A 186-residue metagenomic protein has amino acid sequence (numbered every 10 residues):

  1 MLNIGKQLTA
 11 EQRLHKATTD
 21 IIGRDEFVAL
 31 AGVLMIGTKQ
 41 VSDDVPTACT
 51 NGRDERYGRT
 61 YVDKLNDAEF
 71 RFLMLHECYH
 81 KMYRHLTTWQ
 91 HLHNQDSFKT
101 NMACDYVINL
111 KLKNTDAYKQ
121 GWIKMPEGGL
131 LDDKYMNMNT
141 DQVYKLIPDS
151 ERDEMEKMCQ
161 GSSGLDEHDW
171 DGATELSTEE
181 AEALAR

Functional and structural regions predicted by a protein language model:
M1-F72, C78-R186: Short, functionally important secondary-structure microenvironments
